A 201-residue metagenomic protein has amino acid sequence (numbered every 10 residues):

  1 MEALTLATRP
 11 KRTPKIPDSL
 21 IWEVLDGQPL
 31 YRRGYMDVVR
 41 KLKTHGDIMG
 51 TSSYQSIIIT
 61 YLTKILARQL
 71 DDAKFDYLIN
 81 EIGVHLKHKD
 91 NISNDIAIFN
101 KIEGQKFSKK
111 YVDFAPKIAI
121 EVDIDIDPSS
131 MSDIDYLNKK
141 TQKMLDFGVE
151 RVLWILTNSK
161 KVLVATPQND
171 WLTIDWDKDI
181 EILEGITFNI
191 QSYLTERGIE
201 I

Functional and structural regions predicted by a protein language model:
M1-I201: Gly/Pro/Ser/Thr-rich low-complexity, intrinsically disordered segments predominantly at protein N-termini
